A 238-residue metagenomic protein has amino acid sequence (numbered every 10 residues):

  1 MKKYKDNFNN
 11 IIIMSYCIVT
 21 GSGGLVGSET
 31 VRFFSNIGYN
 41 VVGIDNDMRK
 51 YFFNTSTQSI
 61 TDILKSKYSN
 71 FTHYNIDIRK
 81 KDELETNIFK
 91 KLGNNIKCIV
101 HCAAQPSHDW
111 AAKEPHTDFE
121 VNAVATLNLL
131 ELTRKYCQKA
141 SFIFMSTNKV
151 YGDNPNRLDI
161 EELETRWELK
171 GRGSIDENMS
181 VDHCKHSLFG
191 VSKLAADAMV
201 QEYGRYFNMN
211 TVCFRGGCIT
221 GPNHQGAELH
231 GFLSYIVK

Functional and structural regions predicted by a protein language model:
Y4-I219, H224: N-terminal Rossmann-like NAD(P)+-binding domain of SDR-like oxidoreductases, especially those catalyzing
A227: Conserved non-cysteine loop/helix-boundary elements of the Radical SAM core domain that shape
G231: Glycine-rich phosphate/pyrophosphate-binding beta-alpha loops
S234-K238: Alpha-helical substrate-binding/gating segment
